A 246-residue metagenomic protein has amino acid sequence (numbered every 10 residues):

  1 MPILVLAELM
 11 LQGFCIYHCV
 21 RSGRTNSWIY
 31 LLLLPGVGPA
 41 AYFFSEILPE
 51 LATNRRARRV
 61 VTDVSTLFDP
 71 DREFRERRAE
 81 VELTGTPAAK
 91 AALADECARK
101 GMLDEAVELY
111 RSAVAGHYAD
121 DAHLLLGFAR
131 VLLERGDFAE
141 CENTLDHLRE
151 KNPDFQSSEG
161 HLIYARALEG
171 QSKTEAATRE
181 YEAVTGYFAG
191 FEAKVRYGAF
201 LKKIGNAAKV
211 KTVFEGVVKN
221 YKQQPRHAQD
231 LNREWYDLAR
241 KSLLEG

Functional and structural regions predicted by a protein language model:
M1-L83, E105-E108, S112-Y118: Long, contiguous interaction/recruitment modules in multidomain scaffold/adaptor proteins
E8-L9, A52-A57, P70, L83-A91 (+4 more regions): Generic helix N-cap/helix-start motif at coil->alpha-helix transitions
E80, A113, L148, V184 (+2 more regions): Alpha-helical solenoid scaffolds that mediate protein-protein interactions, centered on TPR/SEL1-like repeats but also
R99, R111-G186, E192: Alpha-helical adaptor scaffolds
L124, A129-E134, S158-G170, V195-G205 (+1 more regions): TPR/TPR-like alpha-solenoid helical repeat scaffolds
T185-A189, K202-Q224: TPR/TPR-like (Sel1-like) alpha-helical repeat modules
